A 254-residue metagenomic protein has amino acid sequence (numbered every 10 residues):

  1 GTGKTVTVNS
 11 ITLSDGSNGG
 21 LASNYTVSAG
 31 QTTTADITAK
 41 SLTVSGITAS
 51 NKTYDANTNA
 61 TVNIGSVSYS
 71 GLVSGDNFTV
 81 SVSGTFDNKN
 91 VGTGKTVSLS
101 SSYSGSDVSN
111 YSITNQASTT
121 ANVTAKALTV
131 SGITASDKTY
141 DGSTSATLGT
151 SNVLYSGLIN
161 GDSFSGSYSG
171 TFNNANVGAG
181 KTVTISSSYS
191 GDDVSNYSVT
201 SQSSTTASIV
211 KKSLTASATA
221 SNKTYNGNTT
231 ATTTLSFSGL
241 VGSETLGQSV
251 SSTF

Functional and structural regions predicted by a protein language model:
G1-F254: Short loop/turn motifs that initiate or flank beta-strands
